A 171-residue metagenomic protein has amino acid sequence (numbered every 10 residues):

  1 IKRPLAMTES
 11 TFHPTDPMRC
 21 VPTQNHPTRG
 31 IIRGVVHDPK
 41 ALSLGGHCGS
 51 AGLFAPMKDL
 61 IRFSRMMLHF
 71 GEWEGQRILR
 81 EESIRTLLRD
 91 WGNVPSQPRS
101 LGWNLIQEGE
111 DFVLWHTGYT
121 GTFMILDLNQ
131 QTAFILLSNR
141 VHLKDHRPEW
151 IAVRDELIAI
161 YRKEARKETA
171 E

Functional and structural regions predicted by a protein language model:
I1-F112: Short, surface-exposed loop or secondary-structure junction motifs that flank catalytic or metal-binding residues
L42, F123, H142-D145: A short local loop/turn or secondary-structure capping micro-motif enriched for an aromatic residue
H69, W73, S83, L88-S96 (+2 more regions): Short, gly/Ser/Thr-rich active-site loops of penicillin-recognizing serine hydrolases
R99-L101, Y119-T122: Short beta-strand or tight-loop elements that sit immediately N-terminal to catalytic metal-binding acidic residues
V113-L114, T120-A133: Short, surface-exposed beta-strand/loop micro-motifs that present aromatic residues
L137-V141: Short beta->alpha transition motifs characteristic of CBS
